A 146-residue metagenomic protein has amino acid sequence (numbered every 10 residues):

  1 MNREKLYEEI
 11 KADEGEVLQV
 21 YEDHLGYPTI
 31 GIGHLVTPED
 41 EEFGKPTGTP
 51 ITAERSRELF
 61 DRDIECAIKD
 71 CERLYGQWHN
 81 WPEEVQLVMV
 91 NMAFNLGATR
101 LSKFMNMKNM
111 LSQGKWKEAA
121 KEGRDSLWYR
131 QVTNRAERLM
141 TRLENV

Functional and structural regions predicted by a protein language model:
M1-Q19, L25-Y27, H34-V36, I51 (+3 more regions): Long, amphipathic alpha-helical surface segments
E41-E42, R130: A short, polar/proline- and glycine-enriched secondary-structure boundary/capping micro-motif
R62, C66-A93, G97-L101: Active-site nucleophile-His-acid catalytic modules used for acyl/amide transfer and hydrolysis across diverse enzymes
